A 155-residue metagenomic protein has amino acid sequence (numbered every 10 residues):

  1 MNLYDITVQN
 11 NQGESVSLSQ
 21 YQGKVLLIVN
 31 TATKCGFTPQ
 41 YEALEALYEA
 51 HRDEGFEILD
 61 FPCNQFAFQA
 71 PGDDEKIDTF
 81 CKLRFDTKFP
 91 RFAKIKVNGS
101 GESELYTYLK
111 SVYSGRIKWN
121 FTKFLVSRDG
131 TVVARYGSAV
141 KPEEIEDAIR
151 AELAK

Functional and structural regions predicted by a protein language model:
M1-S19: N-terminal "domain-start" segment that seeds a small globular fold
N10, N30-K34: Amphipathic alpha-helical repeat scaffolds
K24-V25, K34, P39-N64, K82-F85: Conserved helix-turn-beta segment immediately C-terminal to the redox Cys motif in thioredoxin-like folds
G55-G72, K88-G99: Thiol-based oxidoreductase modules, predominantly thioredoxin-like and allied folds used for disulfide exchange
E75-N120: Short, internal strand/loop/helix patches that form the active-site neighborhood or redox-interaction surface
T107-K155: Thiol-/selenol-based redox modules, centered on thioredoxin-like and closely related oxidoreductase domains
